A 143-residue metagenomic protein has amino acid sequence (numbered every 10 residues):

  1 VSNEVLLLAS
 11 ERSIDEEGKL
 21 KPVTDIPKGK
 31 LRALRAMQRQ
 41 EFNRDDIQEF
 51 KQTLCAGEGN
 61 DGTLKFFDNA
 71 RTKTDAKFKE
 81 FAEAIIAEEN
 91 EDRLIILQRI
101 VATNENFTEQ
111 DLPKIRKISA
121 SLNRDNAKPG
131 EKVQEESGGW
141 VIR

Functional and structural regions predicted by a protein language model:
S2-D46, K51-K77, A84, N104-R143: Amphipathic, charged alpha-helical segments and their helix-to-coil junctions in extracytoplasmic/peripheral assemblies
F78-F81, D92: M16/insulysin-pitrilysin zinc metalloprotease superfamily fold
I85-T103: Short, well-ordered alpha-helical segments
